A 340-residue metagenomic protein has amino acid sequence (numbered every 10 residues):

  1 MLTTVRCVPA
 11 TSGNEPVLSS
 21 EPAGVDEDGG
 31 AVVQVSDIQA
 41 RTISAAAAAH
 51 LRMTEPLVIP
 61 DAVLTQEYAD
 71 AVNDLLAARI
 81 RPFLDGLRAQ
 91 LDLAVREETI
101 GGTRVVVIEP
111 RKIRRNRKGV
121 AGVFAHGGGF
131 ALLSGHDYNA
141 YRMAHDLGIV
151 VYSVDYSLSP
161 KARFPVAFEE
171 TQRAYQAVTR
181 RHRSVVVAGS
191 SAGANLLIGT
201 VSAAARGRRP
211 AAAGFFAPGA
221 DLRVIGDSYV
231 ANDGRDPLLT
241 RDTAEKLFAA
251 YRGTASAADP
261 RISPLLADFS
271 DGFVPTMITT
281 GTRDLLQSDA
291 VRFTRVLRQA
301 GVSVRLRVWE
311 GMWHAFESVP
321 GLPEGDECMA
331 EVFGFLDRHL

Functional and structural regions predicted by a protein language model:
M1-I113: A glycine/proline-hinged amphipathic helix-loop "lid/cap" segment that gates access to hydrophobic ligand pockets
G13, T54-I59, V63, R96 (+2 more regions): Alpha/beta-hydrolase superfamily serine-hydrolase fold, recognizing
